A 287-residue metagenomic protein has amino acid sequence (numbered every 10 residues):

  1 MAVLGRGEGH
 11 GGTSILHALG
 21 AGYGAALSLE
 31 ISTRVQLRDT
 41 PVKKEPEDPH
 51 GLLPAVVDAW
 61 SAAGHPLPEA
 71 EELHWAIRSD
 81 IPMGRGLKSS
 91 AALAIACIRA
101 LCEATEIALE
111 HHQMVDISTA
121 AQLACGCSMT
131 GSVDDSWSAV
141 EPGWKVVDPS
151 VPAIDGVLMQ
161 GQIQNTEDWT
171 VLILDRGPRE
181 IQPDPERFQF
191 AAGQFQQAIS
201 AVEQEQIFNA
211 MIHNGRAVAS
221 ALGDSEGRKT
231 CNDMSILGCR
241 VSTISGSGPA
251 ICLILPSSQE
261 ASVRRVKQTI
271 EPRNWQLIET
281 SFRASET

Functional and structural regions predicted by a protein language model:
M1-R85, E286-T287: ATP-binding N-lobe of GHMP and related small-molecule kinases
L4-G5, A121, D155-T287: C-terminal nucleotide
R6-G9, H17-A18, A26-L29, S128-G131 (+4 more regions): Solvent-exposed alpha-helices and their adjacent loops that cap or buttress functional pockets in soluble metabolic
T13-H17, T33-L37, D135-A139, W144-V146 (+1 more regions): Short beta-strand scaffold segments in enzyme catalytic cores
D58, A96-A104, S200, R216: Short glycine/serine- and small hydrophobic-enriched flexible loop segments
H65-E72, A100-I117, A261-Q268: Phosphate-handling active-site elements
L87-H111, V140-P142: DPxDG-like acidic metal-binding loop motif
H112-G161: Alpha/beta catalytic cores of group-transfer enzymes, especially the acyltransferase/condensing modules of polyketide
